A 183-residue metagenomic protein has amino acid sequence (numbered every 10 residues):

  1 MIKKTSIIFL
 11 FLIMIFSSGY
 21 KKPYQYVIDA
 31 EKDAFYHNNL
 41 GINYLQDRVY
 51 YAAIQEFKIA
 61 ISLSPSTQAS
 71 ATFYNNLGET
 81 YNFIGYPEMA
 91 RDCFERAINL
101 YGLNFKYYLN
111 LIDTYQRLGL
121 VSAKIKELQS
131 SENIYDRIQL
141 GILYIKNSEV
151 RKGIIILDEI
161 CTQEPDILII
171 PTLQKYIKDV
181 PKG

Functional and structural regions predicted by a protein language model:
E31, P65-Q68, G102, S131 (+1 more regions): Short coil turns that delineate tetratricopeptide repeat
Y36, S70-F73, Y107, D136 (+1 more regions): TPR alpha-solenoid repeat register
N39, N76, N110, Q139 (+1 more regions): Canonical tetratricopeptide repeat
Q46-D47, T80-F83, T114-L118, K146 (+1 more regions): Register position in tetratricopeptide repeats
I134, I138-G183: Terminal, low-structured helical/coil segments at or just beyond the last alpha-helical repeat
